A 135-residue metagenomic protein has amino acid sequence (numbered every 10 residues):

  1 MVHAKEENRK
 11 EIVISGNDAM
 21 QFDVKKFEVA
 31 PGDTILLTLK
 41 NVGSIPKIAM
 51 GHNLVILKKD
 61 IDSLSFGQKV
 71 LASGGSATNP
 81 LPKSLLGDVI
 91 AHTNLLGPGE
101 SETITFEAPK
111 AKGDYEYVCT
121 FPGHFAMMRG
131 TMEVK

Functional and structural regions predicted by a protein language model:
M1-S15, L57-N79, E107, H124-K135: Extracytoplasmic/periplasmic copper-protein system
K5-I35, I45: N-terminal edge beta-strand
N17-A19, G32-T34, K40-V42, K59-I61 (+1 more regions): Solvent-exposed coil/turn segments that connect beta secondary-structure elements in extracytoplasmic/periplasmic
A19, A77-A91: Short beta-strand and strand-turn-strand segments in soluble, beta-rich domains
I35, H52, G130: Residue-level detector of short, conserved catalytic/binding motifs and their immediate flanks
L37, L54, C119: Divalent metal-coordination and catalytic microenvironments
K40, G87, A91-K135: Extracellular/periplasmic metallocenter environments
A49-L57: Short Gly/aromatic-enriched secondary-structure transition segments
